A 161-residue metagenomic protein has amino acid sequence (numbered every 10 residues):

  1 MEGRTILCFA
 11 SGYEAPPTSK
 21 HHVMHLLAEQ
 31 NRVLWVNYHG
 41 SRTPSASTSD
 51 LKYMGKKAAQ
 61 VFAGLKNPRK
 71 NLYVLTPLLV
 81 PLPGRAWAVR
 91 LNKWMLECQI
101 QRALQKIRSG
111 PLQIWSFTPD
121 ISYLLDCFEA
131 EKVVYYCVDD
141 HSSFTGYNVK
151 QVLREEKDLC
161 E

Functional and structural regions predicted by a protein language model:
M1-K57: N-terminal subdomain of nucleotide-sugar transferases
G3-A10, Y135-F144: Short, basic, glycine/proline-bearing loop/turn elements
P17, L96-E97, L112-E129: An aromatic- and histidine-rich active-site surface loop
L26-A28, I107, D126-E129, L159-E161: Short, conserved loop/helix-junction motifs that constitute active-site signature segments in enzyme catalytic cores
R32-N37, Q113-W115, D126-S142: Active-site proximal beta-strand in glycosyltransferases
P44-R108: A conserved catalytic-core segment of Leloir-type glycosyltransferases
S45-A46, S142-K150: Short, charged, surface-exposed secondary-structure boundary motifs
C98-R102, N148-E161: Membrane-proximal helix-turn-helix segments that form the acceptor-binding/catalytic region of lipid-linked
